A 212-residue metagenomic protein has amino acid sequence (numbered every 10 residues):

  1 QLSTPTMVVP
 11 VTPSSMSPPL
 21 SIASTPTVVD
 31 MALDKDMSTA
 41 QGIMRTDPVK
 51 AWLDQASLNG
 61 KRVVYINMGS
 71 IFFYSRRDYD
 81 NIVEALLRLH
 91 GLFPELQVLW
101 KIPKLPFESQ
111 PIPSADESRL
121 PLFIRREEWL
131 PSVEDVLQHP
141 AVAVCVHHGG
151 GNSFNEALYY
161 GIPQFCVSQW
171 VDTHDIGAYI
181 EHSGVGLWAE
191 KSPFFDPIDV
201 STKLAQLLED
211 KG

Functional and structural regions predicted by a protein language model:
Q1-G212: Catalytic core of nucleotide-sugar-dependent glycosyltransferases
